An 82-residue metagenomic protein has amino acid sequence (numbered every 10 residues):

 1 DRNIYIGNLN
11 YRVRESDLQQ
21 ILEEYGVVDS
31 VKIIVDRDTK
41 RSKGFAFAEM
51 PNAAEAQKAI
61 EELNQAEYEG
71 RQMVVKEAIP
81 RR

Functional and structural regions predicted by a protein language model:
D1-K43, E49-R82: Intrinsically disordered, low-complexity RNA-binding regions enriched in Gly/Arg/Ser/Tyr
